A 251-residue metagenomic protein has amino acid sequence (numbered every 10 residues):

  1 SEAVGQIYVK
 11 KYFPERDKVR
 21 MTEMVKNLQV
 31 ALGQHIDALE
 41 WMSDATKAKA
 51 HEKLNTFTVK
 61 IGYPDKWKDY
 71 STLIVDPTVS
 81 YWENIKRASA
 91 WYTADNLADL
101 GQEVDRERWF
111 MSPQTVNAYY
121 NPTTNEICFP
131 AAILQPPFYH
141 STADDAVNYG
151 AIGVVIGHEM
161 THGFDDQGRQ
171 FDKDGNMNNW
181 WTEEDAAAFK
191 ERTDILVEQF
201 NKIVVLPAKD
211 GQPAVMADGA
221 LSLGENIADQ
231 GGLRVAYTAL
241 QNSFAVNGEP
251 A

Functional and structural regions predicted by a protein language model:
S1-A3: Short, charge-rich amphipathic alpha-helices with coiled-coil/heptad character
G5-A251: Intrinsically disordered, low-complexity linker/terminal regions across diverse proteins
